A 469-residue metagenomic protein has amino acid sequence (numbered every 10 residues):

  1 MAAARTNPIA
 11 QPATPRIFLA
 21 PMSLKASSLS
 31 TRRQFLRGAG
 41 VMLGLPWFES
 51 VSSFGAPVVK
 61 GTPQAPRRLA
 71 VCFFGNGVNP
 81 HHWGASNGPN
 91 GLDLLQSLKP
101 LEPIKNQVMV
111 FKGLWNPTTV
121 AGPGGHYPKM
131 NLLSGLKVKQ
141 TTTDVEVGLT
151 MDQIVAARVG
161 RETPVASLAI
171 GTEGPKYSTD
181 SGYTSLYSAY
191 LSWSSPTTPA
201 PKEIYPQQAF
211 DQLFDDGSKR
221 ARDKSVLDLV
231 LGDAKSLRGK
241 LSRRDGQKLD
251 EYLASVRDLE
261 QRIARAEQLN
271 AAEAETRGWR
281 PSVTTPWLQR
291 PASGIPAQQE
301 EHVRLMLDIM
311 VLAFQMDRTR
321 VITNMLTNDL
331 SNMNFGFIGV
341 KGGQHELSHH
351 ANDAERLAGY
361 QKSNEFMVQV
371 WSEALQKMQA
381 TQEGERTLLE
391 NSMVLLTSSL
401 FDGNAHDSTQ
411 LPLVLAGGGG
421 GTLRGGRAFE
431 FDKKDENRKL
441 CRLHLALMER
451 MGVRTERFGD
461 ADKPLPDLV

Functional and structural regions predicted by a protein language model:
A2, P15-V469: Ligand-binding pockets and gating/stacking loops
